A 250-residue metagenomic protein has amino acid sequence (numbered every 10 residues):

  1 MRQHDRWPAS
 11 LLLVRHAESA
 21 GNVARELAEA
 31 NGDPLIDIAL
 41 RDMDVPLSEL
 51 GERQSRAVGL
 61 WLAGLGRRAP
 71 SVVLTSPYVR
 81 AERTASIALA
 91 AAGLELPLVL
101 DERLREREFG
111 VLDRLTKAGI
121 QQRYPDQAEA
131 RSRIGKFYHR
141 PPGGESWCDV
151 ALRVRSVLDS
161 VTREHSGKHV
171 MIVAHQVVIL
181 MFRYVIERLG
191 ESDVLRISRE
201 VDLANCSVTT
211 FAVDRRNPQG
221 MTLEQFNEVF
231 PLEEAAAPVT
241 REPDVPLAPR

Functional and structural regions predicted by a protein language model:
M1-L11, L94, R107-Q121, Y184-R250: Acidic, low-complexity terminal tails and accessory targeting/binding regions of phosphate-metabolizing enzymes
R2-L96, L100, R123: Active-site-proximal alpha-helix that buttresses catalytic centers in soluble enzyme cores
L11, H165-V173: Residue-level preference for the first positions of well-ordered beta-strands
H16-A17, T75-V79, P97, R103 (+3 more regions): Short, well-ordered beta-to-alpha junction loops that form the rim of enzyme active sites and present histidine/acidic
A20, R80-E82, E106-R107, V178-L180: Short, active-site-adjacent cap segments at secondary-structure transitions
A20-P46, A91-R155, T222-N227, A235-E242 (+1 more regions): Phosphate-handling substructures
L65-A69, V161-K168: Glycine-rich phosphate-binding loop signature in dinucleotide/nucleotide-binding domains
I87, M181-V185: Active-site signature of alpha/beta-hydrolase-fold catalytic machinery across serine- and Asp/Cys-nucleophile hydrolases
